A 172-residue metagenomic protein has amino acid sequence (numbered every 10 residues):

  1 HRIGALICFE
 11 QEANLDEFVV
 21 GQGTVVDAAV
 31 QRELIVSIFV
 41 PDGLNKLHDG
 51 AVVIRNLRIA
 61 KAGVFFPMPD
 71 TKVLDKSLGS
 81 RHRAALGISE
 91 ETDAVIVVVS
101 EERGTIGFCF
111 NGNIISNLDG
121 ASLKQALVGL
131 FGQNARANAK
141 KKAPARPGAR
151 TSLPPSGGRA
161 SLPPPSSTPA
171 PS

Functional and structural regions predicted by a protein language model:
H1-A149, P155, R159-S172: Divalent-cation
